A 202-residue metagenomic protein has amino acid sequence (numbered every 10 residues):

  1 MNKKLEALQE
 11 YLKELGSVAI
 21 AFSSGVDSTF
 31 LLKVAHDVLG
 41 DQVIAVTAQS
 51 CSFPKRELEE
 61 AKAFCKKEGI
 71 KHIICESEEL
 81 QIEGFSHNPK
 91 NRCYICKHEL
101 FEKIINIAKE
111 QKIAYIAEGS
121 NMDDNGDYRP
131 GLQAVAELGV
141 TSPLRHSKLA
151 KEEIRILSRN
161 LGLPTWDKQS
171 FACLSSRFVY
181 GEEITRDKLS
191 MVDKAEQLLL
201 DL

Functional and structural regions predicted by a protein language model:
M1-N160: ATP-dependent adenylation/nucleotidyltransferase module used to activate substrates
A150, R159-V179: Histidine/lysine/aspartate-rich catalytic loop segments that bind and position anionic ligands
L157-P164, L198-L202: Short hydrophobic alpha-helical module
F178-R186: C-terminal scaffold of the Radical SAM
R186-L202: Short amphipathic alpha-helix segments
